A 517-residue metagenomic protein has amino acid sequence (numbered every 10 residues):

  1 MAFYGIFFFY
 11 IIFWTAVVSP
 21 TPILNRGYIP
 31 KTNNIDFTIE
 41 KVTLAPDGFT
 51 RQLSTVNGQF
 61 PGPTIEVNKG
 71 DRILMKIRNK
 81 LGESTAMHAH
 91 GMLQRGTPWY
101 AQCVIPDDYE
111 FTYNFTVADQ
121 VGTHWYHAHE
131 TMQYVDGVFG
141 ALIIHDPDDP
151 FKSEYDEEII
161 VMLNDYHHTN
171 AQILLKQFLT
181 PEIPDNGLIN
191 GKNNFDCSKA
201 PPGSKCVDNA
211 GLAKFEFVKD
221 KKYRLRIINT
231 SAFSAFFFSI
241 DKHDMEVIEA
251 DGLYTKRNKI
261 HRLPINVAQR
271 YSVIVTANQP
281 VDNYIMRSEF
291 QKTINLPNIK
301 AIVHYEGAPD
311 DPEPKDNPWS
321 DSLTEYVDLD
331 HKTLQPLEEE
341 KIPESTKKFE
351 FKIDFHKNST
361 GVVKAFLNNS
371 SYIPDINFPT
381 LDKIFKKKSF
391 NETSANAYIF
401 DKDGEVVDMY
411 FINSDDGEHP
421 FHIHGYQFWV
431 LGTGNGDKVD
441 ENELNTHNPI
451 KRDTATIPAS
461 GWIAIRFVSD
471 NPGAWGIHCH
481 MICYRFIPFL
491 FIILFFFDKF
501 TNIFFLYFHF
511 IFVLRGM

Functional and structural regions predicted by a protein language model:
F3-P20: Cleavable N-terminal signal peptides of Sec/SRP-targeted secreted and luminal proteins
V17-K80: Signal-peptide-cleavage-adjacent N-terminal segments of secreted and extracellular proteins
P20-D36, M132, D136-L174, T255-E418 (+4 more regions): Extended terminal and domain-junction accessory segments
F37, M75, M87, G122 (+9 more regions): Divalent metal-coordination and catalytic microenvironments
V56, F60-V67, I73, A89-D119 (+9 more regions): Extracytoplasmic beta-sandwich strand-turn segments characteristic of Greek-key/jelly-roll folds
I77-L81, I227-S231, Y410-D415: Asparagine-centered strand-capping/turn motif at beta-strand->loop junctions
E157-K222, I228-S231, H356, K364-A365: Acidic-aromatic/histidine active-site loop/patch
D241-T255, S414-H447, I482-F486, L494-D498 (+1 more regions): Active/binding-pocket-proximal capping segment
